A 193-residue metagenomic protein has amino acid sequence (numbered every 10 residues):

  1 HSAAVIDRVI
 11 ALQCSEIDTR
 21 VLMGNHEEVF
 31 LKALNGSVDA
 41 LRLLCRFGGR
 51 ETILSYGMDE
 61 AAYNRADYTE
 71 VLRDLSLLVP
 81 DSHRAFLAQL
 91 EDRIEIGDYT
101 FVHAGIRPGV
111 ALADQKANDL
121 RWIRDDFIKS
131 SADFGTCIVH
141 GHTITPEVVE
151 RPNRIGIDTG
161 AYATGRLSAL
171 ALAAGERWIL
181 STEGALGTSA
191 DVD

Functional and structural regions predicted by a protein language model:
H1-F47: Core catalytic region of metal-dependent phosphoesterases/phosphodiesterases, especially metallo-beta-lactamase-like
S2-I6, E150, L167: Conserved strand-to-helix beginnings and helix N-cap segments that scaffold or border functional pockets
E51-L54, M58-G156, G160-R166, L172-G187: Acidic, His/Gly-enriched loop-helix segments that form or flank divalent-metal centers in metallo-dependent hydrolases
